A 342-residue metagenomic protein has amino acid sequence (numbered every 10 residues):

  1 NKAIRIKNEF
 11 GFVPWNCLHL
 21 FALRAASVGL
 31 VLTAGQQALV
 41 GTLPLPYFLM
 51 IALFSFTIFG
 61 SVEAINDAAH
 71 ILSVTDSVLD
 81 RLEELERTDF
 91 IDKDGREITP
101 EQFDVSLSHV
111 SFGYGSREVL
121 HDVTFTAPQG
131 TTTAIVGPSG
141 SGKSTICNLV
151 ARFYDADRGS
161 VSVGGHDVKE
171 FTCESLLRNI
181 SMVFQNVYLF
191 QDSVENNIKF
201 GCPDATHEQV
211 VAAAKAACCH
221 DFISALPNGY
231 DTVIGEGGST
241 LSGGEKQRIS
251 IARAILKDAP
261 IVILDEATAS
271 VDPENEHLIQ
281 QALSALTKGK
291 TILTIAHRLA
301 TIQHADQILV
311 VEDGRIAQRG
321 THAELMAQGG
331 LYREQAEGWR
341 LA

Functional and structural regions predicted by a protein language model:
N1-G29, D67, I71-V74, S111 (+1 more regions): An intracellular "coupling" helix at the cytosolic face of ABC transporter transmembrane type-1 domains
N1-I4, D76-R87, M326: Extended non-transmembrane interhelical loops and adjacent amphipathic helices of multipass membrane proteins
F10, T57-L85: Cytosolic ends of transmembrane helices, especially the final helix of ABC transmembrane type-1 domains
F12-L23, L32, L45-D67: Hydrophobic alpha-helical segments in the permease module
R24, I71, V78-R81, T88 (+2 more regions): HisKA/DHp dimerization-phosphotransfer core of two-component histidine kinases, especially the H-box helix
L39-P44: Short extramembrane helix-to-coil loop segments that connect adjacent transmembrane helices in Major
D89-P100, L325: Pre-NBD coupling/linker segments of ABC/ABC-like ATPases
P100-A342: ABC-type nucleotide-binding domain
